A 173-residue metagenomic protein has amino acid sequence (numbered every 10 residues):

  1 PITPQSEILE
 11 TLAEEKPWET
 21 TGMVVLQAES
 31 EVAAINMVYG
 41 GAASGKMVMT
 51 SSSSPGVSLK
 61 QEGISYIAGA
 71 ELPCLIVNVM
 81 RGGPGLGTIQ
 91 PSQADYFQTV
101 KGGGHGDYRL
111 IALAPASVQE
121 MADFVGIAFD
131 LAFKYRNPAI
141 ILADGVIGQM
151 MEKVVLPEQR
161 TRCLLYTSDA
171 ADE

Functional and structural regions predicted by a protein language model:
P1-G102, R109, S117, R160: Thiamine diphosphate
V32, N36-Y39, D123-G126, D130 (+1 more regions): A broad detector of short, well-ordered amphipathic alpha-helices that serve as recognition/interaction surfaces
G69, A128, V155-P157: Short basic, glycine-rich beta-strand/loop surfaces that mediate nucleic-acid
R81, A143-M150: Glycine-rich beta-alpha junction loops
P91-G145: Conserved thiamine diphosphate
G148-M150, V155-L165: Terminal amphipathic helices with adjacent charged low-complexity linkers/tails
Y166-E173: Conserved small/polar residues in nucleotide/adenosyl-binding loops
